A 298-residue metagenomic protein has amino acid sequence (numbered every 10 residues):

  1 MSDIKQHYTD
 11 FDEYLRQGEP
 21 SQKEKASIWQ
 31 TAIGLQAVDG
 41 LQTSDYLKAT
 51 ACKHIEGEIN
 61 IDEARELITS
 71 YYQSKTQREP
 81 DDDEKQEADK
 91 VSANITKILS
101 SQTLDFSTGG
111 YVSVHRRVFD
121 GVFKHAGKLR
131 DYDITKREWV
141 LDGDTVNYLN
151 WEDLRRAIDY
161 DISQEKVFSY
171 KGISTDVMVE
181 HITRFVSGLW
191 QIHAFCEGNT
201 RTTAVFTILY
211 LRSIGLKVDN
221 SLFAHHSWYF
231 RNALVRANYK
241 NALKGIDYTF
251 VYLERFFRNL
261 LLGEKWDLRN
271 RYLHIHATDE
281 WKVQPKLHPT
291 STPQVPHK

Functional and structural regions predicted by a protein language model:
M1-K298: FIC/Doc superfamily catalytic core
